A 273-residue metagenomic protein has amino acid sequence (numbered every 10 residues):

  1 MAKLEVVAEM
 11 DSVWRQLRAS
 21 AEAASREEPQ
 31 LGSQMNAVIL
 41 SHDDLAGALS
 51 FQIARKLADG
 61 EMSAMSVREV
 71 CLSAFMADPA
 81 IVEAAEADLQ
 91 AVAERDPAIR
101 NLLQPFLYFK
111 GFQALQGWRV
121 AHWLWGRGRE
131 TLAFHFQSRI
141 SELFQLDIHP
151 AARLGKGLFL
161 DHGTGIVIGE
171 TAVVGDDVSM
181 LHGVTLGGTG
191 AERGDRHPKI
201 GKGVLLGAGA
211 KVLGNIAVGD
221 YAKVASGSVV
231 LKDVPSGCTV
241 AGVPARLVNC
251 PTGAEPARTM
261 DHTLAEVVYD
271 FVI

Functional and structural regions predicted by a protein language model:
M1-R139, E255-I273: Terminal amphipathic alpha-helical/low-complexity segments used for targeting or macromolecular assembly
S141-V248: Structural signal for interior beta-strand "rungs" in well-ordered beta-sheet cores of soluble enzyme domains
